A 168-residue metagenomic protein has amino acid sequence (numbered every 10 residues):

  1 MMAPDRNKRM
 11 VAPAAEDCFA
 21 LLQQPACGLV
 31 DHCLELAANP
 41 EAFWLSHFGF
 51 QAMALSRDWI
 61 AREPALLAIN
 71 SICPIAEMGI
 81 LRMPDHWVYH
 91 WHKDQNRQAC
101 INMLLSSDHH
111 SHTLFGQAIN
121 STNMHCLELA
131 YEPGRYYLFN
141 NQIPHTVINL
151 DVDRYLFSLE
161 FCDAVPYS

Functional and structural regions predicted by a protein language model:
M1-C73, I80: Non-heme Fe(II)/2-oxoglutarate
R9-A12, Q95, I148: Intrinsic structural disorder/low-complexity segments
D17, S46-F48, T113, Y137 (+2 more regions): Short non-domain terminal segments
Q23-Q24, L105, L159-D163: Short beta-strand-to-loop capping motifs
C73-L138: Catalytic core of non-heme Fe(II) oxygenases with the double-stranded beta-helix
Q117-S168: Catalytic core of Fe(II)/2-oxoglutarate
